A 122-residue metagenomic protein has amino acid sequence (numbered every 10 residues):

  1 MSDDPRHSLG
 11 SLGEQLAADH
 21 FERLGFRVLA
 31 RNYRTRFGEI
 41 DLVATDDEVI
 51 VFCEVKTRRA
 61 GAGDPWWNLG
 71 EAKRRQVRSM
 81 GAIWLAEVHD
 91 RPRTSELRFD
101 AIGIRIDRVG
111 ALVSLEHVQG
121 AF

Functional and structural regions predicted by a protein language model:
M1-R31: Acidic-basic catalytic patches of nuclease active cores, encompassing PD-(D/E)XK and other metal-cofactor nuclease
M1-S2, R58-A62, Q119: Short glycine/proline- and charge-enriched loop/turn segments that cap or connect secondary-structure elements
F21, I40-A62, V77: Conserved catalytic cores of phosphodiester-cleaving nucleases, focusing on short active-site segments
R23, R27-I50, E116: Active-site metal-binding core of divalent-cation-utilizing nuclease and nuclease-like domains
G38, S95-L97, A111-S114: Residue-level signal for beta-strand positions within conserved beta-sheet cores that form or flank
T57-D107: Catalytic cores of nucleic-acid endonucleases
G103-F122: Short, low-complexity, polybasic intrinsically disordered segments
